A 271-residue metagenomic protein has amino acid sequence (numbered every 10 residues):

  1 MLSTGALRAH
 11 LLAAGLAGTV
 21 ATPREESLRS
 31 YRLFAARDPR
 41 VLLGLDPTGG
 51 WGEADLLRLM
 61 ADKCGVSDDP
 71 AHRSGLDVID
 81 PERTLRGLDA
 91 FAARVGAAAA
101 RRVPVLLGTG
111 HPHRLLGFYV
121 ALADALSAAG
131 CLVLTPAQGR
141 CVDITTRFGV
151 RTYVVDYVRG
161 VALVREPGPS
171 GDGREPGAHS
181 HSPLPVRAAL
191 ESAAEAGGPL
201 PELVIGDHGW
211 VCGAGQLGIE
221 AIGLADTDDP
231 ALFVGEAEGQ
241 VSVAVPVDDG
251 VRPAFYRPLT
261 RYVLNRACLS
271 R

Functional and structural regions predicted by a protein language model:
M1-R101, V105-G110: Metallocofactor- and cofactor-centric catalytic cores in central/energy metabolism, strongly enriched
F91-V95, V186-A193, L259: Generic hydrophobic alpha-helical segments
A99, S127, G215: Anion (oxyanion) recognition and catalysis
V103, C131-L132, I219: Short phosphate-binding/catalytic loops that engage adenosine nucleotides
G108-V120, D207-C212, D228-D229: Gly/Ser/Thr-rich loops at beta-strand to alpha-helix junctions that form or flank small-molecule/cofactor-binding
F118-P185: Long, charge-dense
S182, V186-T227: A cross-taxonomic marker for long C-terminal extensions/tails that follow the last structured domain
P199, A214-R271: C-terminal functional extensions of proteins
